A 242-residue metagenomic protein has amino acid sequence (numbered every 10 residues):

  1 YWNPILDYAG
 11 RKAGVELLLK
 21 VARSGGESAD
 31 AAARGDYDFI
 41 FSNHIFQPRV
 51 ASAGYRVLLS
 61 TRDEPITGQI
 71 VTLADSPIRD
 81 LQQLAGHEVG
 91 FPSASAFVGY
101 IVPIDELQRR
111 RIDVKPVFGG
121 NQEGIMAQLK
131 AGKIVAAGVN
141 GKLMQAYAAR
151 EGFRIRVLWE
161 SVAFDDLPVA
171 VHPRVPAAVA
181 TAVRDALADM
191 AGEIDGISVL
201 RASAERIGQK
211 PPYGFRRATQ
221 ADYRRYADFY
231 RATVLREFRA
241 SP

Functional and structural regions predicted by a protein language model:
Y1-I45: Extracytoplasmic small-molecule ligand-binding "clamshell" domains of the periplasmic binding protein/Venus flytrap
Y1-P4, V171-P242: An extracytoplasmic/periplasmic, membrane-proximal ligand-sensing/linker region
N3-E16, L59, V98-F118, Q145-G152 (+2 more regions): Ligand-binding cleft/hinge of the Venus flytrap
G26-I40, S52-A53, Q82, E123-G138 (+1 more regions): Short helices/loops that flank or line small-molecule/ion binding pockets
A32, P48-S52, Y147-R150: Short loop/helix-cap segments at secondary-structure boundaries that form the rim of catalytic
V57-D80, P168-H172: Hydrophobic/proline-rich hinge and linker segments of small-molecule sensing/allosteric domains, predominantly
S76-P77, A85-D185: Pocket-lining segment of extracytoplasmic ligand-binding domains
